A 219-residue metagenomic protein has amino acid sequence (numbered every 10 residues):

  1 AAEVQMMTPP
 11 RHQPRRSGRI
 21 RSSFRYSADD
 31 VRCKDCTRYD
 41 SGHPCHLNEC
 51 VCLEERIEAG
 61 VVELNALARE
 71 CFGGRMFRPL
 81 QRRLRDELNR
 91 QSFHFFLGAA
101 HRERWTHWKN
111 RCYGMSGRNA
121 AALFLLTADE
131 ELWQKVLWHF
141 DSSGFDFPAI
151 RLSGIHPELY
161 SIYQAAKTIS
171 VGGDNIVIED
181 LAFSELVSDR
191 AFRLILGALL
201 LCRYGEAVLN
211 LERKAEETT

Functional and structural regions predicted by a protein language model:
A1-S153, V171-T219: Extended, charge-biased low-complexity segments that typically form long amphipathic alpha-helices/coiled-coils
L159-I162: Long, hydrophobic alpha/beta structural blocks
